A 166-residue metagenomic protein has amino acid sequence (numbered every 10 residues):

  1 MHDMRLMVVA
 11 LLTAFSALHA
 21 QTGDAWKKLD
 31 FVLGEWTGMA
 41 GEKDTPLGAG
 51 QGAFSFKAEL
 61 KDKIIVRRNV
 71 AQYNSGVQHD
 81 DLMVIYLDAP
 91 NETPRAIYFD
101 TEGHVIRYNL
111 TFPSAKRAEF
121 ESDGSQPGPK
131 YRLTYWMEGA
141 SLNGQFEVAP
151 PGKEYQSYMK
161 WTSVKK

Functional and structural regions predicted by a protein language model:
M1-L6: Positively charged n-region of N-terminal signal peptides that target proteins for export
M7-S16: Bacterial N-terminal signal peptides
A20-K166: Hydrophobic small-molecule pocket/channel-lining residues, especially in calycin-type beta-barrels
